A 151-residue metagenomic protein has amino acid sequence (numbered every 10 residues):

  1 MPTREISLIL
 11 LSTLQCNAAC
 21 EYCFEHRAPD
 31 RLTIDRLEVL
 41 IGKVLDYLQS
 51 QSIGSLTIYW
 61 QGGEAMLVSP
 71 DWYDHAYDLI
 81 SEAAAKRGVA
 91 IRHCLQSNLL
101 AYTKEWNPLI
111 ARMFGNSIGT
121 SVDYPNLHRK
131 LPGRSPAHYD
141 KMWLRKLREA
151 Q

Functional and structural regions predicted by a protein language model:
P2-R36: Canonical Radical SAM [4Fe-4S] cluster-binding loop centered on the CxxxCxxC motif and its immediate flanking residues
V39: N-terminal binding-site loop/beta-alpha segment at the start of enzyme catalytic domains that lines or forms
G42-D46, S50-Y59, V68-Q151: Radical SAM/AdoMet-radical enzyme domain recognition
G63-E64: Active-site neighborhood of divalent metal-dependent phosphoester/pyrophosphate hydrolases
